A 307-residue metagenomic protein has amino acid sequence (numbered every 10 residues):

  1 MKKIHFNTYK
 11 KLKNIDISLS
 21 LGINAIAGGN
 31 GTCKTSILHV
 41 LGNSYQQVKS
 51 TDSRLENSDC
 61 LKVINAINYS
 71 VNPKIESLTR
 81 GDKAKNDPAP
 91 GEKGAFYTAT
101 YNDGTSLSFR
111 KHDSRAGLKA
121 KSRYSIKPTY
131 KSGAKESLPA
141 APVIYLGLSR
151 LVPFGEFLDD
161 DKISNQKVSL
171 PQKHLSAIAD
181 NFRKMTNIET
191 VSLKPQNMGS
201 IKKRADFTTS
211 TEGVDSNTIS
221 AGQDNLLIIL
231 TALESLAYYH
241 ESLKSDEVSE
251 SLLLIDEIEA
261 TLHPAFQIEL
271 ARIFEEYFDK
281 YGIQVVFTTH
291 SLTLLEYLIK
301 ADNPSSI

Functional and structural regions predicted by a protein language model:
M1-E156, N165, S169-H174: P-loop NTPase switch/coupling surface
K2-C33, H39-Q46, S216-I307: Switch/communication elements of ASCE P-loop NTPase nucleotide-binding domains
T51, E56-C60, N165, N197 (+5 more regions): A sequence-level detector of short, solvent-exposed, charge-rich linear segments
C60-S70, N197-F207, L254: Amphipathic alpha-helical surface "interface" segments used for docking/oligomerization or membrane association within
S77-G117, I188, Q196-S200, L230-A232 (+3 more regions): Generic hydrophobic segment detector
I144, L148-V248: Extended helical coiled-coil dimerization/tether regions that scaffold and oligomerize large DNA-maintenance assemblies
